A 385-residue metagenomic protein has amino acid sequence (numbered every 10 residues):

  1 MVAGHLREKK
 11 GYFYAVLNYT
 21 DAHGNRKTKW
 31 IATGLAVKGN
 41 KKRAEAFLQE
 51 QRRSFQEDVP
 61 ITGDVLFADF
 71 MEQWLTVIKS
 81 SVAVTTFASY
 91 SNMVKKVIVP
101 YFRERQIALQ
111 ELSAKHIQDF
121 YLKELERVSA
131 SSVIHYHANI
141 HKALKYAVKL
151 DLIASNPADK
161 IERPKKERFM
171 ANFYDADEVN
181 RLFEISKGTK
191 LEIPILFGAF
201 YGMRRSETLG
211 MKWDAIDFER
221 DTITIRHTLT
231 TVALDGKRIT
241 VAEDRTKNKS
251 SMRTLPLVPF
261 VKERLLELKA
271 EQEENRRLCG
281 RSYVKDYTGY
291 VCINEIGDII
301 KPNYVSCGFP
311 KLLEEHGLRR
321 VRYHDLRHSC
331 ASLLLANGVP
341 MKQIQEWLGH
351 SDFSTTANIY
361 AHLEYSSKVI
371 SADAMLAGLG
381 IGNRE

Functional and structural regions predicted by a protein language model:
M1-K10: Short N-terminal "domain-start" leader segments that mark the transition from disordered tails or signal peptides into
K9-Y12, Y19-K115, L268-Y287, Y365: N-terminal DNA-binding module of tyrosine recombinases/phage integrases
V37-N40, L75-L152, R168, I299-Y304 (+1 more regions): N-terminal core-binding DNA-recognition domain of tyrosine site-specific recombinases/integrases
A108, D159-K160, R220-R226, R322 (+3 more regions): Short functional hotspots where side chains directly engage DNA or cofactors
R127, N180, E184, G188-L191 (+5 more regions): Short, basic (Lys/Arg/His-rich) helix/loop patches that form interaction surfaces in the mid-to-C-terminal regions
I134, K149, I153-S155, D159-W213 (+6 more regions): Basic, Lys/Arg- and aromatic-enriched nucleic-acid-binding interface segment
R181, I185-K187, L234-V241, N337 (+2 more regions): DNA/chromatin major-groove-contacting recognition/catalytic segments
R220, T231-M252, P259-V261, E267 (+4 more regions): C-terminal secondary-structure termini that scaffold catalytic or DNA-interacting sites
